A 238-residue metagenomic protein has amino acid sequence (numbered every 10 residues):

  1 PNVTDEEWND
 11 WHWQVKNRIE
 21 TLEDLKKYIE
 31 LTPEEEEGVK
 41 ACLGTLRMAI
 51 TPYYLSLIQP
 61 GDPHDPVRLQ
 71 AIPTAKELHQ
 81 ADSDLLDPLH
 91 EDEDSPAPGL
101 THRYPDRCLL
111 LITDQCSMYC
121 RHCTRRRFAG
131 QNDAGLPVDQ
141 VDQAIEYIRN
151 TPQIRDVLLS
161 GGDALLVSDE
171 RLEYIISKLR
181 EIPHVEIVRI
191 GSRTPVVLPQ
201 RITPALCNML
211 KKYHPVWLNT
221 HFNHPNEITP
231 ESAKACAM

Functional and structural regions predicted by a protein language model:
P1-H102: Flexible, acidic/Gly-rich N-terminal and inter-domain linker regions that tether and position cofactor-handling modules
Q59, F128, R180, H184: Hydrophobic/aromatic-lined pockets within catalytic cores
S95-G99, C108-L111, D142-I148: Short, charged beta->alpha transition segments
H102-D139, I190: Canonical Radical SAM [4Fe-4S] cluster-binding loop centered on the CxxxCxxC motif and its immediate flanking residues
L110-L111, C123, V157-L159, D163-L165 (+1 more regions): Conserved catalytic-core segments centered on acid/base and nucleophilic motifs
Q115-M118, R126-G130, Q153-I154, G162-L165 (+1 more regions): Short acidic/polar capping segments at secondary-structure boundaries
V141-D156, L165-M238: Conserved AdoMet/S-adenosylmethionine-binding subsite of the radical SAM
